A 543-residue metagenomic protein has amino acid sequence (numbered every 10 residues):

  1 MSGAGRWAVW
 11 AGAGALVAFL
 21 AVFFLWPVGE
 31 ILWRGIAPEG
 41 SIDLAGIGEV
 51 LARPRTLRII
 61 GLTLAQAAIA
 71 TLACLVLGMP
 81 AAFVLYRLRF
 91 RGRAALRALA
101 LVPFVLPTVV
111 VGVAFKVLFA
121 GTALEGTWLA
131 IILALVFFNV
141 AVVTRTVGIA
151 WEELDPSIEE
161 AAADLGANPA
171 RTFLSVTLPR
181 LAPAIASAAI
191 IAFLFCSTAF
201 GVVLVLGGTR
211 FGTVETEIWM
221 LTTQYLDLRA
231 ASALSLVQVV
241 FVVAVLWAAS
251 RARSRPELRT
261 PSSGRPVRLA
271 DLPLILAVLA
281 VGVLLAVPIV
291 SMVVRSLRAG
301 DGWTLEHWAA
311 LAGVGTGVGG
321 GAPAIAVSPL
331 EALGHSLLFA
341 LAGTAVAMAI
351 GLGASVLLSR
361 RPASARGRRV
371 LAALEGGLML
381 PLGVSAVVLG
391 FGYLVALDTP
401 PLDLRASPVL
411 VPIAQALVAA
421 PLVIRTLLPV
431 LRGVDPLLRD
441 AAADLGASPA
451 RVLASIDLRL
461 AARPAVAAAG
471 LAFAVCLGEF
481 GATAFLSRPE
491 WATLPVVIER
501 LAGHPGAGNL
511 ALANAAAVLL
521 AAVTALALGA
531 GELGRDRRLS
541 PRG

Functional and structural regions predicted by a protein language model:
G5-G40, V50-E152, R180-G207, A231-A249 (+6 more regions): Membrane-water interface segments at the C-terminal ends of transmembrane alpha-helices in multi-pass inner-membrane
A163, A443: Alpha-helical residues within the helix-turn-helix
N168, P256-P266, D301-V318: Juxtamembrane inter-helical linkers in multi-pass membrane proteins
F200-L226, G300-W303, F480-L510, S540-G543: Glycine-rich helix-loop "coupling/hinge" segments at transmembrane-helix boundaries in multipass transporters
L226, A252-A270, L297: Intracellular loop-helix junctions on the cytosolic face of multi-pass helical membrane proteins
E257-G264, R361-A365, G534-G543: Short cytosolic juxtamembrane segments of multi-pass membrane proteins
